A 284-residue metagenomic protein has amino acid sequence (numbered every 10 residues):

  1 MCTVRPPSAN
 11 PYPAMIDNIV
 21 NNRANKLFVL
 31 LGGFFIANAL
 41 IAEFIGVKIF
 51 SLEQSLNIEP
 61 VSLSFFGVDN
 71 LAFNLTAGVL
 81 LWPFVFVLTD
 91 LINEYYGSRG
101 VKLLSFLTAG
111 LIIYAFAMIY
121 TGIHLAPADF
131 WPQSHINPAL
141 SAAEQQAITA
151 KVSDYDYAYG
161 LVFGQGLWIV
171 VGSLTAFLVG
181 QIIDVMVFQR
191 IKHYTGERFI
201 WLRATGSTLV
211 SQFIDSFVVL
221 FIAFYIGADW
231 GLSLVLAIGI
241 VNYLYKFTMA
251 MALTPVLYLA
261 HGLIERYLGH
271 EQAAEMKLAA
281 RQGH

Functional and structural regions predicted by a protein language model:
D17-G33: N-terminal membrane topogenic signal
I36-L52: Alpha-helical transmembrane segments of multi-pass membrane proteins
Q54-L71: Perimembrane loop-to-helix junctions flanking transmembrane segments
L80-L91: Central hydrophobic cores of alpha-helical transmembrane segments in multi-pass inner-membrane proteins across all
T108-A109, L174, L178, W201-F213 (+1 more regions): Transmembrane helix-bundle signature of multi-pass membrane transporters/permeases
T121-W168: Membrane-interface interhelical connector segments
I191-A204: Membrane interface segments of multi-pass transport proteins and intramembrane proteases
L263-H284: Short, highly charged, low-complexity non-transmembrane loops/tails of multi-pass membrane proteins
